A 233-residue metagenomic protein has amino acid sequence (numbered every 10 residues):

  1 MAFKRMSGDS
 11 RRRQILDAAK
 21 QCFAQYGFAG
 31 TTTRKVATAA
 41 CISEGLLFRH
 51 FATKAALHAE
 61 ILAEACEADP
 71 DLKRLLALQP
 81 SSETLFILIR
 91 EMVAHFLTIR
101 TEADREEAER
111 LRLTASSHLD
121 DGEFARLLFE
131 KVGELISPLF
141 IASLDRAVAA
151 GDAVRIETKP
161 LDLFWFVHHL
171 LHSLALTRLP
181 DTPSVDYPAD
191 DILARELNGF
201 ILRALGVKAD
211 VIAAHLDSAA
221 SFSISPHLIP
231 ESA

Functional and structural regions predicted by a protein language model:
Q14, C22-A56, E60-E64: Helix-turn-helix
K54, I61-A65, I89-M92, E106 (+3 more regions): Hydrophobic/aromatic residues within well-ordered alpha-helical segments
E60, K73-E109, E157-V167, A194: Hydrophobic alpha-helical connector segments
I61, D69, K208-A209: Alpha-helical bundle regulatory/interaction domains
E64-L72, S117, D121, L139 (+3 more regions): A short secondary-structure junction motif
E91-D104, R112-D120, F200-G206: Helix-loop "lid/cap" segments that line or gate small-molecule binding pockets
R105-E107, L111, A125-E134, V148-F200 (+2 more regions): Hydrophobic/aromatic-rich alpha-helical bundle segments in the mid-to-C-terminal region
